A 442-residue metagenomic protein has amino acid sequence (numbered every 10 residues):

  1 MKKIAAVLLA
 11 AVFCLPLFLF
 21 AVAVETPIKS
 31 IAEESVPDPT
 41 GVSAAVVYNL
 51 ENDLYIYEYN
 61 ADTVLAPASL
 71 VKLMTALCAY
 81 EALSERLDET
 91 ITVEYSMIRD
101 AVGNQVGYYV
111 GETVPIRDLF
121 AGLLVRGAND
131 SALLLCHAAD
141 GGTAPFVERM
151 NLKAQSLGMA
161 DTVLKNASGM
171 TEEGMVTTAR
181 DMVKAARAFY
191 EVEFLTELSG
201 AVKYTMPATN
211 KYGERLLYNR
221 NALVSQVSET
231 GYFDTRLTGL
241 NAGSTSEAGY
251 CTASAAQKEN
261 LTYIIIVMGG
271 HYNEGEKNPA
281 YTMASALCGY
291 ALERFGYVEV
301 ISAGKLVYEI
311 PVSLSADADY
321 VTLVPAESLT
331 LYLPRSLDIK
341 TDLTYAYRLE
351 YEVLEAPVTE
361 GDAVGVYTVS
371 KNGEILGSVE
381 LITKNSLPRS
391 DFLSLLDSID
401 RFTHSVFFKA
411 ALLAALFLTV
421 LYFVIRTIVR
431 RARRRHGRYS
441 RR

Functional and structural regions predicted by a protein language model:
M1-L8: Bacterial N-terminal signal peptides that target proteins for export
L8-L17: Bacterial N-terminal signal peptides
F18-L19, R438: Eukaryotic intrinsically disordered, low-complexity regions
A21-R180, K184-E193, E197-L198: Active-site-adjacent loops and short helices of periplasmic peptidoglycan-processing enzymes
A160, G174-V176, R180-D181, A186-R441: Domain-terminus/edge residues, biased toward the C-terminal soluble/receptor-binding domains of extracytoplasmic
